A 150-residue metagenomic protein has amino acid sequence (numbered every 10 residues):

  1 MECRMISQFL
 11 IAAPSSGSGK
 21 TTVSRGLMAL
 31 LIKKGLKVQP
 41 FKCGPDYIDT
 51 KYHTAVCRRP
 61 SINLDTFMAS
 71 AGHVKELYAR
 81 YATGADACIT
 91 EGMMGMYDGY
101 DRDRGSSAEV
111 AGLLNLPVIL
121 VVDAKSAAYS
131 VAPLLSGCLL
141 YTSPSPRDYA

Functional and structural regions predicted by a protein language model:
E2-S18, T22, M28-L114, V122-L139: ATP-dependent carboxylate-amine ligase catalytic core
Y141-A150: Single conserved hydrophobic/aromatic residue that forms the stacking wall/gate of nucleotide- or nucleobase-binding
